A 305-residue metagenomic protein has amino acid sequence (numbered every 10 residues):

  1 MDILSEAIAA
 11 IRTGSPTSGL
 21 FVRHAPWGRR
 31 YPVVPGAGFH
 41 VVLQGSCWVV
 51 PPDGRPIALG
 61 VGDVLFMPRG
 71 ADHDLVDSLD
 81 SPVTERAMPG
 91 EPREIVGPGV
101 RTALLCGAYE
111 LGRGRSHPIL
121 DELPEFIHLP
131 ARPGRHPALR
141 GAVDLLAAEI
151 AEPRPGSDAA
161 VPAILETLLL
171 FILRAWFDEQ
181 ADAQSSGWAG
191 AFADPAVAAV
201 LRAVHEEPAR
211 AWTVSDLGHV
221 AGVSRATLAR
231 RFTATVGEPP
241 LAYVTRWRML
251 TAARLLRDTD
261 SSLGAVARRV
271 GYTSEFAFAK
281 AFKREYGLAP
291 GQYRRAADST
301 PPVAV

Functional and structural regions predicted by a protein language model:
M1-T17, A103, H117, E125-G134 (+1 more regions): A short, N-terminal "cap"/entry segment at the start of jelly-roll beta-barrel domains of the cupin/DSBH fold
M1-V64, A71-I95: Generic protein-terminus/edge-of-domain signal
V42, V204-P208, L255-L256: Short helix-to-turn junction characteristic of helix-turn-helix DNA-binding domains, especially the helix
G45, S78, E149-E152, A175 (+4 more regions): Generic structural signal for alpha-helix termini and adjacent loop/cap motifs
D80-L104, R113-H128: Double-stranded beta-helix
L105-G114, E125-R202, T227: An amphipathic alpha-helical interaction segment
F171-F177, A199-L250, A267-A296: Basic/polar phosphate-binding segments, predominantly the helix-turn-helix DNA-binding elements of transcriptional
R295-V305: Generic C-terminal helix-cap and adjacent flexible tail
